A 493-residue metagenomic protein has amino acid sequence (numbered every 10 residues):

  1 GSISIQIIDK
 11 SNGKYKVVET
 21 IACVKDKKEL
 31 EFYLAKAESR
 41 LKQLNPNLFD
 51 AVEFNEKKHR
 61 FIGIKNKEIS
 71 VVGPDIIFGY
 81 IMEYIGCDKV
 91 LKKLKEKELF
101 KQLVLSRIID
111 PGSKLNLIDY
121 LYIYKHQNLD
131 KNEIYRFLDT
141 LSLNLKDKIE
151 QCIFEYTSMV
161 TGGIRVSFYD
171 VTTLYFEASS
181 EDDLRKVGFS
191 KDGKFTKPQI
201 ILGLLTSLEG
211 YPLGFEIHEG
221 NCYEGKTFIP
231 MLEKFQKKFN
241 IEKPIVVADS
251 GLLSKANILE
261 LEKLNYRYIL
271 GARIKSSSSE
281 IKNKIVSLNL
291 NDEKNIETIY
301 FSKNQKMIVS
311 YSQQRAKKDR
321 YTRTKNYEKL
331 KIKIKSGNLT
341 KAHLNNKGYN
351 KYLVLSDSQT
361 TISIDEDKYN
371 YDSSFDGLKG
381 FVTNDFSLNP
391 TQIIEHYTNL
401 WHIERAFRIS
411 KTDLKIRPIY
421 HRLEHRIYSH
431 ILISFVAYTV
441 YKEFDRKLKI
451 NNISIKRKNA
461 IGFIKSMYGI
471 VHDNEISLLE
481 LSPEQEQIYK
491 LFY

Functional and structural regions predicted by a protein language model:
G1-D183, T196, L205-E216, N221 (+1 more regions): Dynamic "connector" segments at or just before major functional cores
N12-K14, Y124-L129, N144, V160 (+6 more regions): Secondary-structure transition/capping motifs at alpha-helix termini and the adjoining loop/turn into the next element
G214-I217, L259, L264-H396, G462-F492: An anionic, glycine-rich sequence signature occurring as long contiguous blocks
E216-K238: Active-site beta-loop-alpha junctions of metal-dependent nucleic acid enzymes, especially the RNase H-like/DDE
Y223, V247-A256, I274-S276, R426: Acidic, metal-coordinating catalytic cores used for nucleic-acid/nucleotide bond scission and strand-transfer chemistry
P390-Y420: Short amphipathic alpha-helical "interface-anchor" segments enriched in bulky aromatics
L423-F444: Basic, amphipathic alpha-helical segments enriched in Lys/Arg and hydrophobic/aromatic residues
